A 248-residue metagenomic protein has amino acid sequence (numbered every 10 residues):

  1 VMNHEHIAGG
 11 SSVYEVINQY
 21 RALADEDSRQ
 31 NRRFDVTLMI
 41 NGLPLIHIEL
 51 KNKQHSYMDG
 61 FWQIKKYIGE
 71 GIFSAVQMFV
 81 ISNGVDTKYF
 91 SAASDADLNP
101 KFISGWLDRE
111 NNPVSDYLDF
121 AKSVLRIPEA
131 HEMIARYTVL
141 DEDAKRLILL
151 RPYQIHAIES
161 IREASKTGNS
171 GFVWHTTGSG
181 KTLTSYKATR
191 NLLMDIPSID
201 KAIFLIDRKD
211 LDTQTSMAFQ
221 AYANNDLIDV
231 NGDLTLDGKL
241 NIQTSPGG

Functional and structural regions predicted by a protein language model:
V1-D226, P246-G248: ATP-dependent helicase/translocase motor core
D226-G232: Acidic/polar loop patches that form or flank catalytic/metal-binding clefts of enzymes that bind anionic ligands
L234-G248: Conserved motor-coupling elements within RecA-like helicase/translocase cores
